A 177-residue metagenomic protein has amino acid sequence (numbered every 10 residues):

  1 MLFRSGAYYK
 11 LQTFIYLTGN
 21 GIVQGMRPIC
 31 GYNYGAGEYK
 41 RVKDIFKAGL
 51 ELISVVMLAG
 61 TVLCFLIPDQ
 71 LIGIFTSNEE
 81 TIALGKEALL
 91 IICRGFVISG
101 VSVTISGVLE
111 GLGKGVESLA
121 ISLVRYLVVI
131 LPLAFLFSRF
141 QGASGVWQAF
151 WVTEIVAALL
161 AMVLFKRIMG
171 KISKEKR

Functional and structural regions predicted by a protein language model:
M1-L2: Short, small-residue-biased leader/transition segments that mark boundaries at the very start of proteins
S5, K10, S77-N78, E110 (+2 more regions): Residue-level signal for functionally critical sites in structured catalytic/ligand-binding pockets
S5-P68, S99-S118: Small-residue-rich hydrophobic transmembrane alpha-helices
K10-L11, L90, L123-P132: Small-residue-enriched core segments of transmembrane alpha-helices in multipass membrane transport and channel
N20-Q24, I92-G111, E117-Y126, G145-M162: Short runs within selected transmembrane alpha-helices of multi-pass transporters and secretion channels
C30-G95, L136-R177: Short alpha-helical transmembrane segments in multi-pass integral membrane proteins
V103, V129-S138: Transmembrane alpha-helical segments of integral membrane proteins
